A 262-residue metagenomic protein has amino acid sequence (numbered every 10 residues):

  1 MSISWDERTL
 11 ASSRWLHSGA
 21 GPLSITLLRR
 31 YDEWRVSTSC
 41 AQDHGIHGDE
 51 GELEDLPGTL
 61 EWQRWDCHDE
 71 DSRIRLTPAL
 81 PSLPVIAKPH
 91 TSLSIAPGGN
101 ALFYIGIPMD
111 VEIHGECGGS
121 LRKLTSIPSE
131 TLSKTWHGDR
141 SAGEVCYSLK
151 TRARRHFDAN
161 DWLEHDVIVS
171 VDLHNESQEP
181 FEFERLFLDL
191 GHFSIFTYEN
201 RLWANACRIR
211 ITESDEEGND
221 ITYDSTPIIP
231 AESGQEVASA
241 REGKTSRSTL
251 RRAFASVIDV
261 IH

Functional and structural regions predicted by a protein language model:
M1-H262: Interface-prone segments of viral and bacterial extracellular assemblies
